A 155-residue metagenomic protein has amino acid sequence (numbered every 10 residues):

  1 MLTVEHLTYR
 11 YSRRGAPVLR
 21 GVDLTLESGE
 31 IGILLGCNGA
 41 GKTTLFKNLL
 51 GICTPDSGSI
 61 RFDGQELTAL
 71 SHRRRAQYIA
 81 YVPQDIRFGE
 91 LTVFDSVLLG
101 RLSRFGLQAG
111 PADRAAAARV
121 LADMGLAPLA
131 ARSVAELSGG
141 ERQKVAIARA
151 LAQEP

Functional and structural regions predicted by a protein language model:
M1-V4, T8-G21, S28-I33, A69-S71: A short, flexible loop at the N-terminus of ABC-type nucleotide-binding domains that lies
L35-C37: The feature captures the beta-strand-to-loop junction immediately N-terminal to the Walker
L50: Helix-to-loop junction immediately C-terminal to a conserved catalytic motif
G58-E66, R75: Conserved ABC transporter NBD signature motif
A112-L129: Conserved ABC ATPase "signature" region
S133-L137, E141: Conserved ABC ATPase signature
I147: Hydrophobic anchor residue at the start of the ABC signature
A152-P155: A short, proline-enriched helix->beta-strand linker immediately N-terminal to the Walker B motif in ABC-type P-loop
